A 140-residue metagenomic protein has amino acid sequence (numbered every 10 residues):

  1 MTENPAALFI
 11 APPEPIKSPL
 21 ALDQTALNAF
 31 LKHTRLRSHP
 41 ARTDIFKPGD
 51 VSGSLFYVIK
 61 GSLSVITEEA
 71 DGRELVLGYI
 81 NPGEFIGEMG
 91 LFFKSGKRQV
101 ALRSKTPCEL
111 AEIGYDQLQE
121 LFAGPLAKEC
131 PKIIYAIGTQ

Functional and structural regions predicted by a protein language model:
M1-Q140: Cytosolic regulatory regions built on CNB/CRP/Popeye-like sensor folds
